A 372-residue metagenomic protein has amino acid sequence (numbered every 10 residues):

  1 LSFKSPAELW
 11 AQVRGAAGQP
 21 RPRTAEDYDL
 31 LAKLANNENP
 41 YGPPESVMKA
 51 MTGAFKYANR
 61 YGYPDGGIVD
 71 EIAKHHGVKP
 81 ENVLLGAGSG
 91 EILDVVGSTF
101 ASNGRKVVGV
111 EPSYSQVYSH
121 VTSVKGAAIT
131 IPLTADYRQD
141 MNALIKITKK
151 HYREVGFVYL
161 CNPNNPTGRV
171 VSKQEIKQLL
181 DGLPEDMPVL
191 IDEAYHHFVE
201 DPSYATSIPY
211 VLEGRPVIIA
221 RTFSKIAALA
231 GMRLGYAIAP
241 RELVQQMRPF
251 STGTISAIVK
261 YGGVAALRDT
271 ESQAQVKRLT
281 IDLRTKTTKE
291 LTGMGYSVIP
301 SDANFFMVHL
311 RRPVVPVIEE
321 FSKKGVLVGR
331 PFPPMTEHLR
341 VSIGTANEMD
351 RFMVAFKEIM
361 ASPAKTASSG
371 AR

Functional and structural regions predicted by a protein language model:
S2-R60, E154: N-terminal "arm"/small-domain region of PLP-dependent enzymes with the aminotransferase-like
L9-W10, R14, T99-L160: PLP-dependent aminotransferase-like
Y57-A58, G62-K106, H120, V124: Phosphate-binding glycine-rich loop
K79-V83, G104-K106, D186, E193 (+2 more regions): Short acidic capping loops at alpha-helix termini that bridge into adjacent secondary structure
L133-A135, I281, E290-K324: Conserved PLP-binding catalytic core of the aspartate aminotransferase-like
Q139-Y152, P166-V189, E193-I226: Active-site pre-lysine segment of PLP-dependent enzymes
P216-I299: PLP-dependent aminotransferase class I/II
E320-V328, F332-R372: PLP-dependent enzyme catalytic core of the Aspartate aminotransferase-like
